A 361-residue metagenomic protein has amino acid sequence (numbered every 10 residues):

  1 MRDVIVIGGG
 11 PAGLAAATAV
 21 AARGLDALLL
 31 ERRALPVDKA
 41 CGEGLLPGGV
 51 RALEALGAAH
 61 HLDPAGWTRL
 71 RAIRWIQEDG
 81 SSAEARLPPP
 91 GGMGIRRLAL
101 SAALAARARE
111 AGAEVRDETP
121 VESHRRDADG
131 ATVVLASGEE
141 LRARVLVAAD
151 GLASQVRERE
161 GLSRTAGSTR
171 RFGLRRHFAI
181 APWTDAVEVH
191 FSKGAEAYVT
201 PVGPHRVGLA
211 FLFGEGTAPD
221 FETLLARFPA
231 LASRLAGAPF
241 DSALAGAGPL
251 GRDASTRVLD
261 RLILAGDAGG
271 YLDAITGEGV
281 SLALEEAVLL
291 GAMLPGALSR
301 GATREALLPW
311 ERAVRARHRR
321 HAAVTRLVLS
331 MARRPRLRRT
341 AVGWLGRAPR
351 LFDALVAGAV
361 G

Functional and structural regions predicted by a protein language model:
M1-A12: Beta1/beta-strand and adjacent pyrophosphate-binding region of the FAD-binding site in flavoprotein oxidoreductases
I7, A21-C41: Glycine-rich FAD pyrophosphate-binding loop
A12, L35, A153: Conserved Rossmann-like nucleotide-cofactor binding loop
A34-E54: Conserved N-terminal glycine-rich FAD pyrophosphate-binding loop of Rossmann-like flavoproteins
V50, E54-A103: A conserved beta-strand/loop capping segment in the N-terminal third of enzymes that catalyze redox or closely related
A65, E215-L290, L294, A302: FAD/FMN-dependent oxidoreductases across multiple families
R107-A236, A254: Predominantly flavin-linked oxidoreductase catalytic cores and closely associated redox partners
A292-G361: C-terminal helical "tail/cap" subdomain of flavin- and related membrane-associated enzymes
